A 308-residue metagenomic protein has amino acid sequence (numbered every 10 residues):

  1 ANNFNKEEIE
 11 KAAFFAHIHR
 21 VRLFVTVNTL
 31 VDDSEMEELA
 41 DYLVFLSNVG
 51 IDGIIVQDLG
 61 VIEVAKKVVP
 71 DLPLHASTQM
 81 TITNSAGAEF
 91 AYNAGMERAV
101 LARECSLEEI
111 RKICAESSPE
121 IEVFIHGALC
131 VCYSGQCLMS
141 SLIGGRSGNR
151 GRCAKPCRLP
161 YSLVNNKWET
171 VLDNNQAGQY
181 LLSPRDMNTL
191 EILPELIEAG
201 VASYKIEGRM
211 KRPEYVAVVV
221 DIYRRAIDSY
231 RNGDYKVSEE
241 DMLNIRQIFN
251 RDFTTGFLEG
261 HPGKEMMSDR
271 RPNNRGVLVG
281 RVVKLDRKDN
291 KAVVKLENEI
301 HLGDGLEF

Functional and structural regions predicted by a protein language model:
A1, A12-S47, V56-Q57, V68 (+2 more regions): Surface-exposed amphipathic alpha-helical tracts and adjacent flexible/coil segments at the periphery of soluble enzymes
N2-K6: Short catalytic helix/loop segments, enriched in acidic residues and glycine and frequently bearing histidine
G60-V61: Alpha-helix capping/helix-boundary segments
A65: RNase H-like DDE/DDD metal-dependent nuclease/strand-transfer catalytic core used by mobile genetic elements
T81: Beta/alpha (TIM)-barrel catalytic core signal, keyed to glycine-rich beta->alpha loops juxtaposed to Asp/Glu that bind
S85-A86: Conserved nucleotide-cofactor-binding alpha/beta core module
